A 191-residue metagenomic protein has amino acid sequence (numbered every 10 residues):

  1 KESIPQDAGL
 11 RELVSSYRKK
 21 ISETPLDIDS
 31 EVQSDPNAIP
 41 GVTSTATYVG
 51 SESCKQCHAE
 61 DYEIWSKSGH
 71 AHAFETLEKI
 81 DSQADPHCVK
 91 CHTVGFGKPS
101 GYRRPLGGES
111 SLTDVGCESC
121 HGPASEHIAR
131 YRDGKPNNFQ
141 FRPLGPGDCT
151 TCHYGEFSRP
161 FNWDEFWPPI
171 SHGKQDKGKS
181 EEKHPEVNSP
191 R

Functional and structural regions predicted by a protein language model:
K1-R191: Short sequence/structural segments immediately N-terminal
